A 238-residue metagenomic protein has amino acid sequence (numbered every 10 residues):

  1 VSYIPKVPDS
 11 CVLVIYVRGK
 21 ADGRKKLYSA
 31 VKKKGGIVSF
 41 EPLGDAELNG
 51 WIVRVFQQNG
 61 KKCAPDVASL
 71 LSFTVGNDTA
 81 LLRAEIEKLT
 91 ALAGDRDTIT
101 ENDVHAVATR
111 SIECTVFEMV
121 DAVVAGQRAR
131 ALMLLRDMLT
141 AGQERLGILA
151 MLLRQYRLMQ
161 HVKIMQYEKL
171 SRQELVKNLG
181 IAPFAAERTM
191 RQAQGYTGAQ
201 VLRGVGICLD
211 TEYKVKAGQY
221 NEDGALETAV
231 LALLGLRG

Functional and structural regions predicted by a protein language model:
V1-G238: Conserved beta/loop motifs at nucleotide-recognition and modification sites
